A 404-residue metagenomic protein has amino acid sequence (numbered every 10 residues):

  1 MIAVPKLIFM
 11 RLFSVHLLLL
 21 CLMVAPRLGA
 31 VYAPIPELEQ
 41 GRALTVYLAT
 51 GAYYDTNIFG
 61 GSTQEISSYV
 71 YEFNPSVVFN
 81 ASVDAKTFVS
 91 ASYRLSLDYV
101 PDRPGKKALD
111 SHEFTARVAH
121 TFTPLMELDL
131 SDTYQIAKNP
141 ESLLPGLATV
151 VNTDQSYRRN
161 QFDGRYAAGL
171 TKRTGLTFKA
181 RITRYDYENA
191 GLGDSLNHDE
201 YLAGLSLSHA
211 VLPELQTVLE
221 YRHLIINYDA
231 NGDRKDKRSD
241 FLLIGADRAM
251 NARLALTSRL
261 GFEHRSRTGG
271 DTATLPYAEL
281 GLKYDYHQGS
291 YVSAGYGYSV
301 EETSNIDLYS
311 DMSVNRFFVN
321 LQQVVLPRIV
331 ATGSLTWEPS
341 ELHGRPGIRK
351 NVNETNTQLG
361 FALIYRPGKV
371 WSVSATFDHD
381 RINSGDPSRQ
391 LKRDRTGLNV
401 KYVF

Functional and structural regions predicted by a protein language model:
M1-I2, A30: Accessible peptide chain termini
I2-L17: Bacterial N-terminal signal peptides that target proteins for export
A25-P26: N-terminal signal peptide c-region/cleavage motif recognized by signal peptidases
A30-F404: Gram-negative and organellar
